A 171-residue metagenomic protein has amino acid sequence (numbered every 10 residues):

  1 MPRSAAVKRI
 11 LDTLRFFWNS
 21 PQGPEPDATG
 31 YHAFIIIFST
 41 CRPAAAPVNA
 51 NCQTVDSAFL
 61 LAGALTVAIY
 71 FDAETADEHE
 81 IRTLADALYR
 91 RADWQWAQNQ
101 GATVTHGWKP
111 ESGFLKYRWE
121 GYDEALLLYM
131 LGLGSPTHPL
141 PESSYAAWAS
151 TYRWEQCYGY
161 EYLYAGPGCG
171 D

Functional and structural regions predicted by a protein language model:
M1-D171: Ser/Thr/Asn(+Pro)-rich, low-complexity disordered segments
